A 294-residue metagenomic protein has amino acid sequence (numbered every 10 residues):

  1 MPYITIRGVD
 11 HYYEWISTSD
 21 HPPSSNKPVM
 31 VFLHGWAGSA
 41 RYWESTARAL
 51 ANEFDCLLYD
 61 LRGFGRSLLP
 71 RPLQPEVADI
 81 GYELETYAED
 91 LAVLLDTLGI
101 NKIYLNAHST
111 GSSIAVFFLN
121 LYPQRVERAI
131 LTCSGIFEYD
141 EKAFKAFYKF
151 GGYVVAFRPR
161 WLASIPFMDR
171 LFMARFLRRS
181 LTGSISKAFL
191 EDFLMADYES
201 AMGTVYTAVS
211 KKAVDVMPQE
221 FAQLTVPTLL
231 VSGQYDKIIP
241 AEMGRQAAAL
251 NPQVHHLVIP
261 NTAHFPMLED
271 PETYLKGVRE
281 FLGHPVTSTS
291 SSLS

Functional and structural regions predicted by a protein language model:
V9-L73: Conserved HGGG/HGGXW glycine-rich cap/lid loop of the alpha/beta-hydrolase fold
S19-H21, L58-T110, K276: Active-site loop/oxyanion-hole signature of alpha/beta-hydrolase fold enzymes
H34-W36, A107-S112: Conserved alpha/beta-hydrolase "nucleophile elbow" surrounding the catalytic nucleophile
N120, E127-R160: Flexible "cap/lid" loop of the alpha/beta hydrolase fold
E141-K145, W161-A222: Conserved alpha/beta-hydrolase catalytic His-Asp/Glu region
L224, L230-S232: Short beta-strand/loop motif that positions the catalytic acidic residue of the alpha/beta-hydrolase fold
Y235-I239: Acidic catalytic loop of the alpha/beta-hydrolase fold
T262-L275: Catalytic histidine-centered segment of alpha/beta-hydrolase-like enzymes
